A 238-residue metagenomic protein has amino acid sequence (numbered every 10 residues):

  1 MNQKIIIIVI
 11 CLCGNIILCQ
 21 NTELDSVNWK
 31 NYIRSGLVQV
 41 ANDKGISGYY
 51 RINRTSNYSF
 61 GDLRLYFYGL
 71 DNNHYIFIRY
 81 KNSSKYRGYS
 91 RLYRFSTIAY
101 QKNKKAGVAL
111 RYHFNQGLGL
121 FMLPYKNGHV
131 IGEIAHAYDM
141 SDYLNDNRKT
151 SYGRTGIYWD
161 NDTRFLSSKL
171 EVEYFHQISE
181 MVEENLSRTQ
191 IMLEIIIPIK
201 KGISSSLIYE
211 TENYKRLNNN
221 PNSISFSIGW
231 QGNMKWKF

Functional and structural regions predicted by a protein language model:
M1-V27, N233-F238: Cleavable N-terminal export/targeting peptides
Q20-D71, Y86, S204, K235-F238: Outer-membrane beta-barrel initiation region
W29, N42-G48, H74-I78, V108-F114 (+3 more regions): Residues that define the transmembrane beta-barrel architecture of outer-membrane proteins
L37-A41, L65-G69, I98-K104, L120 (+5 more regions): Transmembrane beta-strands of outer-membrane beta-barrel pores
G48-I52, I78-N82, Q116, G153-I157 (+3 more regions): Membrane-embedded beta-strands of outer-membrane beta-barrel proteins, especially the hydrophobic/small aromatic
S56-L63, R87-R94, K126-V130, D162-L170 (+2 more regions): Repeated loop/turn-to-beta-strand initiation elements of outer-membrane beta-barrel proteins
H129-S204, E210: Outer-membrane beta-barrel transmembrane domain signature
N222-F238: Outer-membrane beta-barrel "beta-signal"
